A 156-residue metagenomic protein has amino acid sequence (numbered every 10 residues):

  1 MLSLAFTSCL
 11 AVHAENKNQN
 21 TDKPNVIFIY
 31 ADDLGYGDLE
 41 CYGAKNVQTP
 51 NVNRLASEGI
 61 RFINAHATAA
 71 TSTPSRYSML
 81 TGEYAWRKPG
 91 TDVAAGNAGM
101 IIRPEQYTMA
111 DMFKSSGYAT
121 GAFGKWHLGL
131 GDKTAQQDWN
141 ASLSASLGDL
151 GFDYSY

Functional and structural regions predicted by a protein language model:
M1-Y156: Formylglycine-dependent sulfatase
